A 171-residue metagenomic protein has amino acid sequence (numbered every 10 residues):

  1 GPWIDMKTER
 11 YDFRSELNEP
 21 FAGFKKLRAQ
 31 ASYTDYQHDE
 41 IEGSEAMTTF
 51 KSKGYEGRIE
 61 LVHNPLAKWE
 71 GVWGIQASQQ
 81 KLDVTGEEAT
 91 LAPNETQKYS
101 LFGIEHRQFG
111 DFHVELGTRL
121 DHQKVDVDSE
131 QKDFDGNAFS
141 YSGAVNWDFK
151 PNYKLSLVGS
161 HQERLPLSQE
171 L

Functional and structural regions predicted by a protein language model:
D5-D148, Y153-K154, V158-S160: Face-selective signature of the C-terminal outer-membrane beta-barrel domain
Q162-R164: A flexible loop/linker signature enriched in serine peptidases of the S9 family
